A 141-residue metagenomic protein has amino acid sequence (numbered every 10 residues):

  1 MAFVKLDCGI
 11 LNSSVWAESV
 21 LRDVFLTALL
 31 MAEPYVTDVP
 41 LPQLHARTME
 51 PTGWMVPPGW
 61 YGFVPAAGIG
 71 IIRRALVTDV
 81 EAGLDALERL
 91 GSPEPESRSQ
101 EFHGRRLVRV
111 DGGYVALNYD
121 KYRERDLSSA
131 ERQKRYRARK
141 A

Functional and structural regions predicted by a protein language model:
M1-G112, D120-E124: Positively charged, structured surface patches that bind polyanionic biopolymers
R125-A141: Basic DNA-binding region of bZIP-type proteins
